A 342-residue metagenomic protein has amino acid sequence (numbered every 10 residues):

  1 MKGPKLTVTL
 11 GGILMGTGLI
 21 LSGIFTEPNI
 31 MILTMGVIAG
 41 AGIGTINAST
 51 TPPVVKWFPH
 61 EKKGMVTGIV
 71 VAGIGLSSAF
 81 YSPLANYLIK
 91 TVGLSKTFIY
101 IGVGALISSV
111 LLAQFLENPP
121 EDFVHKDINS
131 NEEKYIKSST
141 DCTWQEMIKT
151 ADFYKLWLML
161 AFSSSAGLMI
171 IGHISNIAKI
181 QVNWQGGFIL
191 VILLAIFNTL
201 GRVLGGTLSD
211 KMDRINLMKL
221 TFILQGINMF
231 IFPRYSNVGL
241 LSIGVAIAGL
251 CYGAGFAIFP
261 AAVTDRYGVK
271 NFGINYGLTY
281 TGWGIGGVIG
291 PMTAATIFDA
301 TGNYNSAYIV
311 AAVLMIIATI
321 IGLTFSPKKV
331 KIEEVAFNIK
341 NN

Functional and structural regions predicted by a protein language model:
I13-T26, L224-S236: C-terminal ends and interior cores of transmembrane alpha-helices in multi-pass membrane transporters/permeases
I24-T34, R234-I243: Helix-loop junctions at membrane interfaces in 12-TM secondary transporters
T45-F58, A254-Y267: Intracellular juxtamembrane helix-capping segments at the cytosolic ends of symmetry-related transmembrane helices
I69, R266-T301: A late C-terminal transmembrane helix in Major Facilitator Superfamily
V70, I74-E121: Helix-loop-helix hairpin linking two adjacent transmembrane segments in secondary transporters
P83-V92, T97, A178-K179, L208-S209 (+1 more regions): Interfacial helix-cap and linker-helix signal at transmembrane-aqueous boundaries of multi-pass secondary transporters
Q145-T207, G290: Extracytoplasmic gate region of multi-pass secondary transporters
A166, G186-A262: C-terminal transmembrane helical hairpin of 12-TM major facilitator-type secondary transporters
